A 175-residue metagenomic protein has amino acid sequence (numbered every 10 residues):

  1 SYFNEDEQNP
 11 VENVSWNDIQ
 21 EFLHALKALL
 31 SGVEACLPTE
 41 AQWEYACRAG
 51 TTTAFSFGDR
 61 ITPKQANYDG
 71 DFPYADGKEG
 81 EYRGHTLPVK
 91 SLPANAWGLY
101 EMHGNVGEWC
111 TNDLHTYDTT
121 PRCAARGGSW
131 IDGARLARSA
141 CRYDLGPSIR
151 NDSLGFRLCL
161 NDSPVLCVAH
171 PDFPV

Functional and structural regions predicted by a protein language model:
Y2-Y143, R150-D152: Functional-site microenvironments in short loops/helix caps that host divalent-cation chemistry
L30, E34, D162-P164, H170: Generic low-complexity, intrinsically disordered sequence content enriched in small uncharged/hydrophobic residues
F55, C167-V168: Acidic/polar loop patches that form or flank catalytic/metal-binding clefts of enzymes that bind anionic ligands
D152-C167: Short, structured beta-strand segments at or near domain termini in extracellular proteins/domains
